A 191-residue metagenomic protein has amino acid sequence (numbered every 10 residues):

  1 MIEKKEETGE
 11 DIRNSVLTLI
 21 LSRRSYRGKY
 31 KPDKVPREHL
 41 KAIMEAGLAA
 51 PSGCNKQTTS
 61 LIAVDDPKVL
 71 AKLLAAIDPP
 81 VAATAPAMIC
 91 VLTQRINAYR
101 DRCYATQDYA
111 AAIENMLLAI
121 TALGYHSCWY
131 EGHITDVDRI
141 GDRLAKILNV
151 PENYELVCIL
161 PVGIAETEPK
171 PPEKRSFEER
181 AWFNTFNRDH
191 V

Functional and structural regions predicted by a protein language model:
M1-V191: Acidic, surface-exposed loops and disordered segments
